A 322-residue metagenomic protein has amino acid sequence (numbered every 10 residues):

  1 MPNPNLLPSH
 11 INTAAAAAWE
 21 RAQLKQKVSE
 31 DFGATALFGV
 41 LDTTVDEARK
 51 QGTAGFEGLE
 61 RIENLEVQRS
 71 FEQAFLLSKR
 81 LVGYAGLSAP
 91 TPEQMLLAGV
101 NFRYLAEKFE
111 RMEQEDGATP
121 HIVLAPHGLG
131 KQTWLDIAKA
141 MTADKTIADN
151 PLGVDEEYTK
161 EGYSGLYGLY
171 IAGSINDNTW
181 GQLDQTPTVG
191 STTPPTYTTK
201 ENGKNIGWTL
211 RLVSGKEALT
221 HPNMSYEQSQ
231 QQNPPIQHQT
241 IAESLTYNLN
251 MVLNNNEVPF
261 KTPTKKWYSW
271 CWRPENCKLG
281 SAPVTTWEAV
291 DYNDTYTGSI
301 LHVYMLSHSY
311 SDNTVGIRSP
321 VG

Functional and structural regions predicted by a protein language model:
P2-Q237, A242-G322: A binding-site-centric feature that preferentially detects glycan-recognition modules on secreted/surface proteins
